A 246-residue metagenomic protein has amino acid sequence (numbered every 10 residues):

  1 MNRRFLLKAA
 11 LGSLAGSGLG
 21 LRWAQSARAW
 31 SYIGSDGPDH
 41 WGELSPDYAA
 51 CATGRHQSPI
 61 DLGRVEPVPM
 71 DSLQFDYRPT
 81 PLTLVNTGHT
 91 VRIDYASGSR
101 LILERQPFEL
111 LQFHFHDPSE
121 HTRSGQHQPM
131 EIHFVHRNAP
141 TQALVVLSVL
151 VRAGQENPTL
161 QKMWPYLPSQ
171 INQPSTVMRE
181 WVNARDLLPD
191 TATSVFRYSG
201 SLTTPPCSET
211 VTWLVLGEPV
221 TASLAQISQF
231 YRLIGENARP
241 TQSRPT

Functional and structural regions predicted by a protein language model:
N2-T246: Alpha-carbonic anhydrase
